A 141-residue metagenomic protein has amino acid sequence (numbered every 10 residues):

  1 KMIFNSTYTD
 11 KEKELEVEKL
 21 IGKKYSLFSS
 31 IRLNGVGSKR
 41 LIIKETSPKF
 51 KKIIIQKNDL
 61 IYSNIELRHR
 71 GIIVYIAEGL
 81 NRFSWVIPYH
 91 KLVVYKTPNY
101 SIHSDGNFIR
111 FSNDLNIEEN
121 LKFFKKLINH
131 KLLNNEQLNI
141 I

Functional and structural regions predicted by a protein language model:
K1, N5, K49-K51, Q56 (+1 more regions): Generic preference for well-ordered secondary structure
I3-T46, K91-I141: Acidic, Ser/Thr- and proline-rich intrinsically disordered linker/docking segments of eukaryotic scaffolds
N34-L67: Short, contiguous, helix-prone interaction/anchoring segments in small proteins
Q56-N64, R68-Y95: Phosphoinositide-binding peripheral membrane targeting modules
